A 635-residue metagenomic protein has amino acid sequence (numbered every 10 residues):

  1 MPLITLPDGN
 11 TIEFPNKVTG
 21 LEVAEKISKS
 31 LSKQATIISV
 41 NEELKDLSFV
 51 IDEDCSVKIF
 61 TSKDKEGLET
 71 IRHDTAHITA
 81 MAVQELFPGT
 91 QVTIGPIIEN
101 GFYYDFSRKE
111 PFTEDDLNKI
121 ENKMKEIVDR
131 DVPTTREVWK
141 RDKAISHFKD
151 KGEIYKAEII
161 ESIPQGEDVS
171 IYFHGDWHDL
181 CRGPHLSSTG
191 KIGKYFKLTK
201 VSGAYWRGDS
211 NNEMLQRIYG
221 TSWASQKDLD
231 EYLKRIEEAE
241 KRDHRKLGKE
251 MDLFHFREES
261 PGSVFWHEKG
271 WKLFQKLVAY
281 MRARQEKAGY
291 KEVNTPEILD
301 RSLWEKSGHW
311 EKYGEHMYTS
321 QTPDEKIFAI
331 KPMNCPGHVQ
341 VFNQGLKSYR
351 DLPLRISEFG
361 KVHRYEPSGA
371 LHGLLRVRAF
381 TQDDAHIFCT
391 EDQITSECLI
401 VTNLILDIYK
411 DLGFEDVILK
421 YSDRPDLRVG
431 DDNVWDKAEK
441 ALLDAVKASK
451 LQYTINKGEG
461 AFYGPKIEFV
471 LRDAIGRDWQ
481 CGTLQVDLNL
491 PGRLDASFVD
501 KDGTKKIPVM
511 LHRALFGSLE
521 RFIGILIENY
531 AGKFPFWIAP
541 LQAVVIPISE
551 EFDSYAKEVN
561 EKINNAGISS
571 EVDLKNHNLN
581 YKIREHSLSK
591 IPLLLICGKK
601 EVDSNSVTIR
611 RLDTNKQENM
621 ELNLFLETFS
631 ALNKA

Functional and structural regions predicted by a protein language model:
M1-A76, A80-N100, K119-K123: Ubiquitin-like/PB1-type beta-grasp interaction modules and other compact soluble beta-rich domains
I37-N41, K45, G95, E415-K420 (+2 more regions): Substrate-binding beta-hairpin/strand module that engages nucleic acids
F49-T70, Q91-G95, Y103-L371, L375 (+1 more regions): Auxiliary tRNA-acceptor-end handling modules of aminoacyl-tRNA synthetases
D74-Q84, G175-K194, L273, L277-R282 (+4 more regions): Conserved phosphate/anionic-ligand binding catalytic regions in large, soluble enzymes, centered on
P96-F106, I418-D426: Short, conserved phosphate-binding/catalytic loop or strand-edge motifs used in phosphoryl-/nucleotidyl-transfer
D131-H174, H309, K410-Q480, L484: Metal-assisted phosphate- and nucleotidyl-transfer catalytic regions
K326-I327, P336-G345, L354, E358 (+2 more regions): A translation/RNA-centric and nucleic-acid-associated enzymatic feature enriched in Class II aminoacyl-tRNA synthetases
A531-K582: Generic long, charged, amphipathic alpha-helical segments
